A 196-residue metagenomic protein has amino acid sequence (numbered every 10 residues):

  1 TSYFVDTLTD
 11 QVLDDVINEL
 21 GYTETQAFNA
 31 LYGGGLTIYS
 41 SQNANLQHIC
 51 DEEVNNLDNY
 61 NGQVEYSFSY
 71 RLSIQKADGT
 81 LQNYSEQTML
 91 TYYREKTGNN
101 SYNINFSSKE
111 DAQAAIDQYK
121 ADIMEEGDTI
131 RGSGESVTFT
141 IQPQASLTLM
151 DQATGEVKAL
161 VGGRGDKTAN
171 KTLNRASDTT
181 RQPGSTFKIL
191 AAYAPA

Functional and structural regions predicted by a protein language model:
T1-A194: Extended, non-catalytic substrate-recognition/exosite surfaces adjacent to catalytic cores, especially in enzymes
